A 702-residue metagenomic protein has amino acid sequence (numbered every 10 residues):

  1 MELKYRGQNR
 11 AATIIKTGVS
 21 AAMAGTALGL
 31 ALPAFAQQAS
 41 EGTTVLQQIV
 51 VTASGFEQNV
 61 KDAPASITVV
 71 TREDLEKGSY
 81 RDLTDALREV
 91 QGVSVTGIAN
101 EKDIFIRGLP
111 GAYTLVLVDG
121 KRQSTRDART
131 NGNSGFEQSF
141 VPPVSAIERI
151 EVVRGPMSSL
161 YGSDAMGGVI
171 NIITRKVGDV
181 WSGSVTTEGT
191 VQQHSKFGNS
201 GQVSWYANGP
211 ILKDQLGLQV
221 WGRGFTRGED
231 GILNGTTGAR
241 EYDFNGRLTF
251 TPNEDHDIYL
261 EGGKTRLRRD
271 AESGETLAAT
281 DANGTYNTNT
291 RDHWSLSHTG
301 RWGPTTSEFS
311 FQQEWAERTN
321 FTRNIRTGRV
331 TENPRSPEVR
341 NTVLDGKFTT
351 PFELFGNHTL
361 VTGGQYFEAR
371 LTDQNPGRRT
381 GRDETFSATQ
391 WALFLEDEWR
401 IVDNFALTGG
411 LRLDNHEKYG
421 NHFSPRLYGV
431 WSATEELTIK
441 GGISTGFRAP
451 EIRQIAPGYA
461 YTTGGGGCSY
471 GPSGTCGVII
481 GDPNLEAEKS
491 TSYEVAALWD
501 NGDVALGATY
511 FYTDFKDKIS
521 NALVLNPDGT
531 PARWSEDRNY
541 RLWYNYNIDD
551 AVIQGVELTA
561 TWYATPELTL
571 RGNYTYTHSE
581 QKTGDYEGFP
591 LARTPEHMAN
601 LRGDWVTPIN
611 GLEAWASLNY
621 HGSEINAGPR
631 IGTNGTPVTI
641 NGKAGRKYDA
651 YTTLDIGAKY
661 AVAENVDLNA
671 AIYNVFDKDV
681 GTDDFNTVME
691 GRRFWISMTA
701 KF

Functional and structural regions predicted by a protein language model:
M1-Y80, A86-V90, N208-G209, F250-E254 (+1 more regions): N-terminal Sec signal peptide and the immediately downstream disordered periplasmic leader that contains the TonB box
E2, R6-G7, T13-G18, A36-Q37 (+6 more regions): Conserved C-terminal beta-signal and adjacent last beta-strands/turns of outer-membrane beta-barrel proteins
L83-A86, I104-F105, V116-D119, E137-F140 (+3 more regions): N-terminal periplasmic accessory domains that precede and gate Gram-negative outer-membrane beta-barrel machines
T84-T125, E148: Extracytoplasmic beta-strand/coil segments of soluble accessory domains associated with Gram-negative outer-membrane
R122-R154, G246: Short acidic/polar hinge/loop motifs at secondary-structure boundaries that mediate gating or recognition
G178-W181, T186-H194, G198-N289: Periplasmic-side early beta-strands and strand-to-turn transitions of outer-membrane beta-barrels
T186, F348, R400-N404, F511-D514 (+3 more regions): Gram-negative outer-membrane beta-barrel transporters
T187, E308-T322, S432, K440 (+2 more regions): Membrane-embedded beta-barrel scaffold of Gram-negative outer-membrane proteins
